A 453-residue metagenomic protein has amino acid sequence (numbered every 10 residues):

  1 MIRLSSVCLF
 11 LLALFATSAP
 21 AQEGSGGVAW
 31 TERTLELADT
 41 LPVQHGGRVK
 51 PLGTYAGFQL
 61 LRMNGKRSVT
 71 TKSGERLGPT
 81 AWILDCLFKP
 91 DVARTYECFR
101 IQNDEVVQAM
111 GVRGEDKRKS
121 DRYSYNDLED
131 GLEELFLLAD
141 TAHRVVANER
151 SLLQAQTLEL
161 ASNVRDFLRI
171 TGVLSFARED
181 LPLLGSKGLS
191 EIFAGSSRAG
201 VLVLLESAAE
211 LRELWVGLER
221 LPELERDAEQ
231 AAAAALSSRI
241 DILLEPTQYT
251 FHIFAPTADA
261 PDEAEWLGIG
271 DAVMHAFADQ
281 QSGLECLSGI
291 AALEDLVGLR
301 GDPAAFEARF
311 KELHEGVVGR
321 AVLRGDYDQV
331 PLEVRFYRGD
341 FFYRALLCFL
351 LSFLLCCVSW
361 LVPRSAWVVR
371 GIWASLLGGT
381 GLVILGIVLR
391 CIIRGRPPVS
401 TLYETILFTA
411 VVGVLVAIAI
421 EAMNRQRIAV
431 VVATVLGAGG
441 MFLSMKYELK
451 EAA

Functional and structural regions predicted by a protein language model:
M1-I2: N-terminal secretory signal peptides that target proteins for export/translocation
S5-A16: Bacterial N-terminal signal peptides
C8, C86, C98, C286 (+3 more regions): Generic recognition of cysteine residues
A19-R335: Soluble extramembrane regions of membrane proteins in the secretory/endomembrane system
I170, A452-A453: Peri-membrane helix termini and adjoining interfacial loops of integral membrane proteins
R324-Y447, E451: Core alpha-helical transmembrane segments of integral membrane proteins
